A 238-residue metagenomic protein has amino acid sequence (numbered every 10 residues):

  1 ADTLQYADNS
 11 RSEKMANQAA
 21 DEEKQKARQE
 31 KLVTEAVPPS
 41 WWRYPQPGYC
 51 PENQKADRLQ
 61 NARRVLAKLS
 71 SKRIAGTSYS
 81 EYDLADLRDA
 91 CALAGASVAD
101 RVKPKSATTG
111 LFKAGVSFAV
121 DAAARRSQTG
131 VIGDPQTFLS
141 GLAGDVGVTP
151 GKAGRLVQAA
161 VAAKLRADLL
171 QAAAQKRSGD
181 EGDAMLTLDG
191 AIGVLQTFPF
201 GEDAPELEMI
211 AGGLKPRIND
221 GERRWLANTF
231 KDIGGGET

Functional and structural regions predicted by a protein language model:
D2-L169: Acidic, serine/threonine- and proline-rich intrinsically disordered low-complexity regions
F138-T238: Long, non-transmembrane cytosolic or organellar matrix-exposed soluble domains/tails of integral membrane proteins
